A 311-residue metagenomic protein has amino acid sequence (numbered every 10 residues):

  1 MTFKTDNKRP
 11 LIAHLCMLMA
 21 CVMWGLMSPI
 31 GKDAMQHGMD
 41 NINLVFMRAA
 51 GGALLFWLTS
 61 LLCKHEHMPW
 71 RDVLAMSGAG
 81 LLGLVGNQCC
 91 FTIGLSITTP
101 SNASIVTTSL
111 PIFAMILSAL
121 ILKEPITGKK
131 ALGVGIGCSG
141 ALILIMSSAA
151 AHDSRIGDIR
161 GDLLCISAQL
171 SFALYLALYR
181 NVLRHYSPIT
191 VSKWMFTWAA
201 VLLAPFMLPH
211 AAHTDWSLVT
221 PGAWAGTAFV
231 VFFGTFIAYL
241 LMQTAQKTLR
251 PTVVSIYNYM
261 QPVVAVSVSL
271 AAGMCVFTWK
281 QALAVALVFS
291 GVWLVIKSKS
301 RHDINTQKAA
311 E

Functional and structural regions predicted by a protein language model:
M1-M47, S154-N181, V201, P205 (+1 more regions): Glycine-/small-residue-enriched transmembrane alpha-helix faces in small-molecule transporters and effluxers
R9-A13, H37-I42, F46, M68-L74 (+3 more regions): Juxtamembrane helix-entry segments on the extracytoplasmic side of multipass membrane proteins
L15, L44-M47, L84, Q88 (+3 more regions): Helix-helix packing/entry segments at the starts of transmembrane helices
M23, M27-S28, W57-T107, I143 (+1 more regions): Specific transmembrane alpha-helical segments of multi-pass solute transporters/efflux pumps, especially DMT/EamA
A34, L44, R48, G94 (+8 more regions): Hydrophobic/aromatic residues within transmembrane alpha-helices of multi-pass small-molecule transporters
Q36-G86, F113, L170-L178, S192-A211 (+2 more regions): Transmembrane alpha-helices of multi-pass small-molecule transport proteins
F56, S77, L117, K129-S148 (+4 more regions): Hydrophobic transmembrane alpha-helices of multi-pass small-molecule transport proteins
R71-A79, I126-S139, Y186-M195: Cytoplasmic-side transmembrane-helix entry/capping segments in multi-pass membrane proteins
